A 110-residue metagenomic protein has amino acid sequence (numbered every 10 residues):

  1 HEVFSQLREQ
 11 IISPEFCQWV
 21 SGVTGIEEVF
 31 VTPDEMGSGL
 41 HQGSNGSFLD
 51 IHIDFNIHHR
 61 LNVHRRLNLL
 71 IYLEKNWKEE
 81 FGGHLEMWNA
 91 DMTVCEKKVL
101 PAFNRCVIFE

Functional and structural regions predicted by a protein language model:
H1-I108: Fe(II)/2-oxoglutarate oxygenase catalytic core
